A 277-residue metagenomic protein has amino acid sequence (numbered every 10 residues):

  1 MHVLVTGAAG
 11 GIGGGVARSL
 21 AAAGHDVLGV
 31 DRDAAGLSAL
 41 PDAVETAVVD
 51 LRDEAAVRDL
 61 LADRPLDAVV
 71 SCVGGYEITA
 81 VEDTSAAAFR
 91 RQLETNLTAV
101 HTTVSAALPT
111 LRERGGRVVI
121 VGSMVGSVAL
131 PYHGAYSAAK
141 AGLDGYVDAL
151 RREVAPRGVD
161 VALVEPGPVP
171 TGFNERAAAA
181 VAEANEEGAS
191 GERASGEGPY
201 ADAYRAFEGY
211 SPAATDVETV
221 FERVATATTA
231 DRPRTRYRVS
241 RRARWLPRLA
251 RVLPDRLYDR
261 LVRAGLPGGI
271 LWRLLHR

Functional and structural regions predicted by a protein language model:
A9-G10: Conserved glycine-rich cofactor-binding loop
P41-A55: Rossmann-fold cofactor-recognition segment
C72-E77: Conserved NAD(P)H cofactor-binding loop of Rossmann-fold oxidoreductase domains
A80-V81, A88-R90: Substrate-binding pocket helix/loop in short-chain dehydrogenase/reductase
V104, A139: Active-site helix of classical SDR
S123: Residue(s) in the substrate-gating loop at a strand-loop-helix junction that position the organic substrate next
A155-S211: C-terminal beta-strand-loop-alpha-helix "lid" module of Rossmann-like NAD(P)-dependent dehydrogenases
